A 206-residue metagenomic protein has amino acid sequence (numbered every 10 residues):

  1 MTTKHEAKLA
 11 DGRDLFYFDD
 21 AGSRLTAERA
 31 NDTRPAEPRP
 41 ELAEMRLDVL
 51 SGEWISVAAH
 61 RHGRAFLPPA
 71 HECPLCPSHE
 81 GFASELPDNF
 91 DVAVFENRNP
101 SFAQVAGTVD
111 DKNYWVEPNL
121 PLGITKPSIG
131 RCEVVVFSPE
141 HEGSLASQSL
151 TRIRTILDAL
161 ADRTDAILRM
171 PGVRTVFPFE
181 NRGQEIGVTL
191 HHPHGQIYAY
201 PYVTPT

Functional and structural regions predicted by a protein language model:
M1-T206: HIT superfamily nucleotide-processing domains
